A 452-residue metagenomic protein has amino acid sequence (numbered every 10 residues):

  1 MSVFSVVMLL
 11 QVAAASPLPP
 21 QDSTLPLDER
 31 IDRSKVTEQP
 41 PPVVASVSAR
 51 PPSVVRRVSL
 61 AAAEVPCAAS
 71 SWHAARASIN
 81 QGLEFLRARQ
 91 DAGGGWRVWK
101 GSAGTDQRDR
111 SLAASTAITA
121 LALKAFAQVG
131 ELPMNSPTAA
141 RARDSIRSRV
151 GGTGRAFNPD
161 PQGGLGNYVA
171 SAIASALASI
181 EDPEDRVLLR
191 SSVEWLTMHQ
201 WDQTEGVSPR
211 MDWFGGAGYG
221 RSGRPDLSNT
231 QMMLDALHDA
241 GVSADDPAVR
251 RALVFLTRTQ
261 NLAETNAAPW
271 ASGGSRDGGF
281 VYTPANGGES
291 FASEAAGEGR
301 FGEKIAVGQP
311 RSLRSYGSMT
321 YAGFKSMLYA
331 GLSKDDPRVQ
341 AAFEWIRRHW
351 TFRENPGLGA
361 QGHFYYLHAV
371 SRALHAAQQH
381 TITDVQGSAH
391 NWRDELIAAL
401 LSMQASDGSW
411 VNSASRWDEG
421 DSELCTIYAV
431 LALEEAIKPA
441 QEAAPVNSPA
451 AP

Functional and structural regions predicted by a protein language model:
M1-Q21: Sec-dependent N-terminal signal peptides
L25-E84, V98-T138, G152-E194, M198-V254 (+2 more regions): An alpha-helical repeat/solenoid feature that recognizes helix-turn-helix modules
Q90, V150: Conserved hydrophobic residues forming the short capping helix/wall of the S-adenosyl-L-methionine
T119, R143-R149: Active-site-surrounding "flap" and adjacent substrate/cofactor-binding loops of secreted or lumenal enzymes, prototyped
P449-P452: Short, solvent-exposed mixed-charge patches
